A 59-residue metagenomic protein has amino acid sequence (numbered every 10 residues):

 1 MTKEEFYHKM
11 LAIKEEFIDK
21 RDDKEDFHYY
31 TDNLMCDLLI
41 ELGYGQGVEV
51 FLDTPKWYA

Functional and structural regions predicted by a protein language model:
M1-D32, D53-Y58: N-terminal acidic leader/helix
L39-A59: Short, charged early-sequence alpha-helical segments and their helix-coil boundaries
